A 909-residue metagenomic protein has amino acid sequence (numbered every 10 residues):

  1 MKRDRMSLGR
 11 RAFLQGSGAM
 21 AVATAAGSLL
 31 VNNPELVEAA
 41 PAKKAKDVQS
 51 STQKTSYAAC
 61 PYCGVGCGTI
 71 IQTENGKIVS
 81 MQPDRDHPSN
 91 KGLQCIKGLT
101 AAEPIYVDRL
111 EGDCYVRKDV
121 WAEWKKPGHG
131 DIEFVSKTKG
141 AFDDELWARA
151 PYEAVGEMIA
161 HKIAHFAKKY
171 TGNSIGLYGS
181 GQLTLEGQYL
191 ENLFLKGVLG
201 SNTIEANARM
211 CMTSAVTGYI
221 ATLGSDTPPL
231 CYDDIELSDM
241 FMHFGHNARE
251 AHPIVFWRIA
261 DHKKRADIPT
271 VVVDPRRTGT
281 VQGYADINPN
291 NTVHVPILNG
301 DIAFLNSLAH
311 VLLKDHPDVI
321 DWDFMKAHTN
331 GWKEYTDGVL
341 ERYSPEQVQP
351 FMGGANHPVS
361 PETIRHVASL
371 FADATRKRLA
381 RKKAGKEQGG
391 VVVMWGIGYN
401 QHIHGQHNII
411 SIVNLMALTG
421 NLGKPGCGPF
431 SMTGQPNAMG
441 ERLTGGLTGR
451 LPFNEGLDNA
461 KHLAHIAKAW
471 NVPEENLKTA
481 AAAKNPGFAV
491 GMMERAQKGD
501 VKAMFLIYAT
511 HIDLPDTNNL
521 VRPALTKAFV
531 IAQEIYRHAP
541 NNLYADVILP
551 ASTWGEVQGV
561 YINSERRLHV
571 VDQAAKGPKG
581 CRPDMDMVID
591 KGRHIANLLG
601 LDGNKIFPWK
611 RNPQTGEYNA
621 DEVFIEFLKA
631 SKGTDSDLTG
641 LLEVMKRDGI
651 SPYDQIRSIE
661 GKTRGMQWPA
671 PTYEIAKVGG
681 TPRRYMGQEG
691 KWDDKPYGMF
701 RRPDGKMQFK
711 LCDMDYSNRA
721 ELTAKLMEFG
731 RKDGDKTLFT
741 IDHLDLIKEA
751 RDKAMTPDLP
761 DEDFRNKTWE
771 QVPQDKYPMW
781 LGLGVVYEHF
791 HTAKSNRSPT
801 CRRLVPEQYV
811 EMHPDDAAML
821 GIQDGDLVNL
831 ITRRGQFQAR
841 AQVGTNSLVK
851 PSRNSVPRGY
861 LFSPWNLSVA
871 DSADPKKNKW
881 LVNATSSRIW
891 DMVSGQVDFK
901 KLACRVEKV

Functional and structural regions predicted by a protein language model:
K2, Y189-I259, A266-V273, T280-G283 (+4 more regions): Extended redox/cofactor-interaction regions of prokaryotic respiratory oxidoreductases
K2-P317, A327, D590-K591, N597 (+4 more regions): N-terminal export/assembly segments and adjacent metallocofactor-ligating motifs of anaerobic energy-metabolism
K125-A150, A154, D315-T363, L457-A480 (+5 more regions): N-terminal leader/propeptide and maturation segments of large enzyme subunits in energy/redox metabolism and hydrolases
D143, F241-F244, N288-N291, Y343-V348 (+2 more regions): Flexible glycine/proline-enriched surface loops and loop-helix/loop-strand junctions
V155-S174, C231-D239, H366-V392, M492-K502: Glycine-rich phosphate/diphosphate-binding loops that line cofactor/substrate pockets in enzymes
R265, R276-E387: Long, well-ordered, tryptophan-enriched scaffold segments
V547, G555-G577, V588, G592 (+1 more regions): Glycine/threonine-rich phosphate-binding loop and adjacent beta-strand/alpha-helix elements that clamp
D584-I650, I656, T792, R797-E811 (+1 more regions): Long, contiguous, secondary-structure-rich segments that constitute the structural scaffold of globular domains
